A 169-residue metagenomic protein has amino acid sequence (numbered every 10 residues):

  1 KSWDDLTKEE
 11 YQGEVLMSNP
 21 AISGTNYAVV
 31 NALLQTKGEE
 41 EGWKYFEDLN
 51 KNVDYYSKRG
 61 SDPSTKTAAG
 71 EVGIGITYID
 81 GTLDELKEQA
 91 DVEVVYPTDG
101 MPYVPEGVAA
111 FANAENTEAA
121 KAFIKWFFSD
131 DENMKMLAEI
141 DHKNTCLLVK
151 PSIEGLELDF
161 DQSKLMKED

Functional and structural regions predicted by a protein language model:
K1-E71: Extracytoplasmic ligand-binding site segments that recognize negatively charged/polar headgroups
D4-T7, L34, F46-E47, S64 (+5 more regions): Non-transmembrane alpha-helical segments in soluble domains of secreted/periplasmic/extracellular proteins
K8-E10, A68-A69, L86-Q89, M101-Y103 (+1 more regions): Extracellular/periplasmic catalytic domains that process cell-envelope and extracellular macromolecules
G13, A21-G24, D80-L83, D99-P102 (+2 more regions): Solvent-exposed loop/turn segments at secondary-structure junctions within structured extracellular/periplasmic domains
S18, K58, V95, K135-L137 (+1 more regions): Short, hydrophobic secondary-structure boundary micro-motifs
Y45-L49, S57, Q89-A112: Periplasmic-binding protein-like
A68, G73-D91, D141: A ligand-binding cleft/hinge motif common to bilobed small-molecule-binding domains
P102, E106, F111-E168: Mature extracytoplasmic/periplasmic domains
